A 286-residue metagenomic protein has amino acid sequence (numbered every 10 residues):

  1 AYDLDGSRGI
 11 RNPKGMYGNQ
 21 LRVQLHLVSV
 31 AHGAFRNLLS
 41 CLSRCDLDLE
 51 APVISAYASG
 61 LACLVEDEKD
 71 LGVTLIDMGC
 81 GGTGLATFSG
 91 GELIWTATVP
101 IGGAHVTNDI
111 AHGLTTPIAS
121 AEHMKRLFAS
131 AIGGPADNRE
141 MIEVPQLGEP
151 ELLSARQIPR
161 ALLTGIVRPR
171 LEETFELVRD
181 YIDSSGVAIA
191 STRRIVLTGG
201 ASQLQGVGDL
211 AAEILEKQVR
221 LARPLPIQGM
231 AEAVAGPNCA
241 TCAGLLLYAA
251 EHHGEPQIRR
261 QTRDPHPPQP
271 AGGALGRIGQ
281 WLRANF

Functional and structural regions predicted by a protein language model:
A1-T74, E92-L93, T116-T164, S185-A188 (+3 more regions): Nucleotide/phosphate-binding catalytic cleft detector across ATP-hydrolyzing and phosphate-transferring enzymes
L25, L71-G113: Glycine-rich phosphate-binding loop of actin/hexokinase-like ATP-binding domains
V30, A129-G133, A190-I214: Glycine-rich phosphate-binding loops at beta-strand->alpha-helix junctions
L42, D77, I110, V178 (+2 more regions): Residue-level signature of catalytic and energy-coupling elements of molecular machines, predominantly ATP/GTP-dependent
M78, T87-S89, A97-T98, Q146 (+2 more regions): Active-site proximal loops enriched in glycine and acidic residues that flank catalytic Cys/His/Asp and coordinate
N108, A161, G165, P169-E176 (+6 more regions): Feature representing long, continuous alpha-helical segments
F175, R179-R193: Phosphate/pyrophosphate-binding loops at sites that engage ATP/ADP/AMP, CoA/4′-phosphopantetheine, polyphosphate
I214-C242: Conserved phosphate-binding/catalytic loops in two-lobed NTP-binding clefts
